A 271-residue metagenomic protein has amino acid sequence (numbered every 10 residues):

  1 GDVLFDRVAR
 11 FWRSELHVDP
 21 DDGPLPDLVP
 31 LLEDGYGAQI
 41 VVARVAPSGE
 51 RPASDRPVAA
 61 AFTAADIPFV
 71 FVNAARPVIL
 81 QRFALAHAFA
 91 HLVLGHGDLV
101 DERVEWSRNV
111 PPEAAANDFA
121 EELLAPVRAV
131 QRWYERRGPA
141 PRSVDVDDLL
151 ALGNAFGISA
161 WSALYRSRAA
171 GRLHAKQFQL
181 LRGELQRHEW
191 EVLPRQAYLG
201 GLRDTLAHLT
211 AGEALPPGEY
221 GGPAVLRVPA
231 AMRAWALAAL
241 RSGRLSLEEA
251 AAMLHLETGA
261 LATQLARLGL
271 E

Functional and structural regions predicted by a protein language model:
G1-E271: Active-site hotspot residues in diverse enzymes, especially metal/ion-binding acidic/histidine motifs
